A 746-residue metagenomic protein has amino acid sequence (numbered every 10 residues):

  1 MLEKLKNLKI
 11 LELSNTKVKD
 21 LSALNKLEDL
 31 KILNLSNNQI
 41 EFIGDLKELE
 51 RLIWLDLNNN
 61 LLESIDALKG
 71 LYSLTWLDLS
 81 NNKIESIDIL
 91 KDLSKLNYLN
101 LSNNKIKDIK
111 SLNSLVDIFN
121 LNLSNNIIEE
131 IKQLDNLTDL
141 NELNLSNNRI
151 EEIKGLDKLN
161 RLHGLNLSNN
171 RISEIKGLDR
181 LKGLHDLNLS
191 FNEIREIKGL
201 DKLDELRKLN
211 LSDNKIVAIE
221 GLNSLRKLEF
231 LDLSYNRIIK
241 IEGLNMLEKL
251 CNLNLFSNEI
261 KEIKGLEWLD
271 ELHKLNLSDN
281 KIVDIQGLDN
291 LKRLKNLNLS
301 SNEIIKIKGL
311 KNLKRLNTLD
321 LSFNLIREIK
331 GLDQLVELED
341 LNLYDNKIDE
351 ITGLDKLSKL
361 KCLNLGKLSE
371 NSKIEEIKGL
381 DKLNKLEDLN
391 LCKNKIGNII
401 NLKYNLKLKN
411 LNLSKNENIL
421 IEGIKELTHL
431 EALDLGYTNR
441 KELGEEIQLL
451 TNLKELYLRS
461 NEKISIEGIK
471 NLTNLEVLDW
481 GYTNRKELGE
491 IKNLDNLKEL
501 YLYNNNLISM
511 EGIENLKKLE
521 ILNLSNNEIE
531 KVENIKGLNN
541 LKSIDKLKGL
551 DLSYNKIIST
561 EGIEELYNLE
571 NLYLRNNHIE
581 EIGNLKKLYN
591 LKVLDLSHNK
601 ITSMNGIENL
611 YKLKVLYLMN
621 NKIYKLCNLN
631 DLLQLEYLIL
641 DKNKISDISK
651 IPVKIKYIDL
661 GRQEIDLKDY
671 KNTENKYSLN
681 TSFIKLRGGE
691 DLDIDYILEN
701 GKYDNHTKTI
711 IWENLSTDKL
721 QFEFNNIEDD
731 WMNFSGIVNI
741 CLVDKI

Functional and structural regions predicted by a protein language model:
L8-L13, L30-L35, L52-L57, L77-L79 (+26 more regions): Conserved hydrophobic beta-strand positions in leucine-rich repeat
K19-L24, I43-L46, I65-L68, I87-L90 (+26 more regions): Canonical leucine-rich repeat
K367-S372, N620, L633-E690: Leucine-rich repeat domain C-terminal region
S682-T709: Change to "...patches in solvent-exposed regions of secreted, membrane-anchored, or virion-exposed structural
I711-K719: Surface-exposed, short loops/turns at beta-strand junctions within beta-sandwich domains
D718-E728: Append "Rare intracellular matches occur via the same short Y/T/C beta-strand/loop motifs
E728-I746: Edge beta-strands of extracellular beta-sandwich domains
